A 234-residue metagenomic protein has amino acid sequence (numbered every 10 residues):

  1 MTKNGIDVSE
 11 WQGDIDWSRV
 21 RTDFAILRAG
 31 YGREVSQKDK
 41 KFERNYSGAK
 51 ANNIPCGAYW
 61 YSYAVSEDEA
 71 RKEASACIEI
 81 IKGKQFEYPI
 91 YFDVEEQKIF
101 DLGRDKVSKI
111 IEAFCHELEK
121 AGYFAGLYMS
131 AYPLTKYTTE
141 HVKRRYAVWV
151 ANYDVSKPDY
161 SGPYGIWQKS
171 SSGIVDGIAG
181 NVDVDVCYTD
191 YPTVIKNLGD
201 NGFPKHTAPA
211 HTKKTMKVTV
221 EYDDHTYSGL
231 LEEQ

Functional and structural regions predicted by a protein language model:
M1-C115, E119-F124: Substrate-binding cleft of extracellular glycoside hydrolase catalytic domains
M1-S18, H141-H211: Functionally critical loop-and-helix segments that line ligand-binding/catalytic clefts of soluble enzyme domains
E34, V65, L134, K157 (+1 more regions): Flexible, glycine-rich phosphate/dinucleotide-binding loops and adjacent beta-alpha linkers at cofactor/substrate
W60, M129, N152: Short beta-strand/turn micro-motifs composed of small residues that flank or help shape donor/cofactor-binding pockets
E69-K72, P133-K143: Glycine-rich, charge-decorated loop segments at or immediately adjacent to ligand/cofactor-binding or catalytic sites
I78-F92, E96-K98, Y137-Y164: Structural recognition of alpha->loop->beta junctions
L118-K136: Aromatic-lined carbohydrate-recognition surfaces of secreted/lumenal glycan-active proteins
T207-Q234: Short, low-complexity, charged amphipathic interaction modules
